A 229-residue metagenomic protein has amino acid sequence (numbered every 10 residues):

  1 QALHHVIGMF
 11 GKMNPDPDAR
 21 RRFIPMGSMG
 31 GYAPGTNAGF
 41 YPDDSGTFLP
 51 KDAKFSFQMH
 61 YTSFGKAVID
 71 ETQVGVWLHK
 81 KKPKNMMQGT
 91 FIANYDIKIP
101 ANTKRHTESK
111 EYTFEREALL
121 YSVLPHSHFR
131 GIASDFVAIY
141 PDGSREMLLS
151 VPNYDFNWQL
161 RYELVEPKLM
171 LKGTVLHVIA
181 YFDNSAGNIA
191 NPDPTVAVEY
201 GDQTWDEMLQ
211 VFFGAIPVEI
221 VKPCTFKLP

Functional and structural regions predicted by a protein language model:
Q1-L119, P125-P229: Beta-strand-centric surfaces of beta-sandwich/beta-rich domains
